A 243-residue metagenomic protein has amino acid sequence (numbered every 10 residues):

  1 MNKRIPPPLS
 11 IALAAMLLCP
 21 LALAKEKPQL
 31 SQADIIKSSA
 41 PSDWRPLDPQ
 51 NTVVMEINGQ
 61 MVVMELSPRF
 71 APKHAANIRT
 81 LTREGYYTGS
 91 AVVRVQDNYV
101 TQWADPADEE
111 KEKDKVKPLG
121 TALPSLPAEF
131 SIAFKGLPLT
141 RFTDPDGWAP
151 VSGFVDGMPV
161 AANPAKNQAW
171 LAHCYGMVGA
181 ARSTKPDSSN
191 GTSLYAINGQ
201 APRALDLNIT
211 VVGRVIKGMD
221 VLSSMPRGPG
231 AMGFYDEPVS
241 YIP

Functional and structural regions predicted by a protein language model:
N2-I11: Bacterial N-terminal signal peptides that target proteins for export
S10-P20: Bacterial N-terminal signal peptides
A22-P243: Cyclophilin-like peptidyl-prolyl cis-trans isomerases
